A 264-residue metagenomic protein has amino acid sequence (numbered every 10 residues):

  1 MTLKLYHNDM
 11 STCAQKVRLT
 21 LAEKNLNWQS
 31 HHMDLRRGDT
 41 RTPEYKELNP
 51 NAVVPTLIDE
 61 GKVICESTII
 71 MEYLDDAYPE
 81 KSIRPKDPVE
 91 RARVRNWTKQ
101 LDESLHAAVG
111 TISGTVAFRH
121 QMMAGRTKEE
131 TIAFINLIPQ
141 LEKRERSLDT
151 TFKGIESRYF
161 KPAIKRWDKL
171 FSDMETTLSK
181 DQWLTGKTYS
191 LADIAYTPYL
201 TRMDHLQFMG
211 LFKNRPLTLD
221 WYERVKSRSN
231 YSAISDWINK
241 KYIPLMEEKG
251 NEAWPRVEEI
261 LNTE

Functional and structural regions predicted by a protein language model:
M1-Q140, E258-E264: GST-like domain detector, emphasizing the conserved glutathione-binding G-site in the N-terminal thioredoxin-like
A22, D204, S227: Short polybasic/polar patches that bind polyanions
N25-N27, Y45, P139-T151, M246-E248 (+1 more regions): Short alpha-helical hairpin
L35-R36, Y189, K240-K241: Positions that flank functional sites
D75, P79, S179, K226-S227: Residues at helix-coil transition
L105-E223: GST-like fold's C-terminal all-alpha helical module
N214-E264: Long, positively charged, glycine-interspersed low-complexity recognition regions
